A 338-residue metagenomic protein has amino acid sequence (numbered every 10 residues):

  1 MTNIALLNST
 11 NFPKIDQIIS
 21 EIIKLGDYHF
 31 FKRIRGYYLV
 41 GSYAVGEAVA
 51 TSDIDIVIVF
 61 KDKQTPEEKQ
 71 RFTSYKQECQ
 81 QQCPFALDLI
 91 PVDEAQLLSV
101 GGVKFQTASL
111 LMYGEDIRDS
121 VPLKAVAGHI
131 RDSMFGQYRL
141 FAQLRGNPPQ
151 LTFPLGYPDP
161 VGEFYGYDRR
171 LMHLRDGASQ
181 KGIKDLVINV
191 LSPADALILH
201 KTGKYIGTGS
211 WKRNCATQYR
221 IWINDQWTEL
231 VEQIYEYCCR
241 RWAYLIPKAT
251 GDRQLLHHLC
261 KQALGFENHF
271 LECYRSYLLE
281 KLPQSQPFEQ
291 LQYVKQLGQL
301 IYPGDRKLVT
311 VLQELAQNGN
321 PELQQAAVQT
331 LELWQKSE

Functional and structural regions predicted by a protein language model:
M1-Y38, E280: Helical scaffold of the NTase/Pol beta-like nucleotidyltransferase catalytic core
T2-K14, K69-L186, C215-I221, P247 (+2 more regions): Conserved NTP/Mg2+-binding pocket subregion across the NTase superfamily
G41, V45-T73, P84-P91: Catalytic metal-binding acidic patch
N189-K204: Extended, well-ordered alpha-helical segments in internal regulatory regions
K201-W242: Short, charged amphipathic alpha-helical segments flanked by flexible coils
Y274-K281, P303-L315, S337-E338: Amphipathic alpha-helical scaffolding segments comprising HEAT/armadillo-like alpha-solenoid repeats
S285-Q292, G319-A326: Positions within the helices of HEAT/ARM-like alpha-solenoid repeats
L297-G304, L331-Q335: Alpha-solenoid repeat junctions
